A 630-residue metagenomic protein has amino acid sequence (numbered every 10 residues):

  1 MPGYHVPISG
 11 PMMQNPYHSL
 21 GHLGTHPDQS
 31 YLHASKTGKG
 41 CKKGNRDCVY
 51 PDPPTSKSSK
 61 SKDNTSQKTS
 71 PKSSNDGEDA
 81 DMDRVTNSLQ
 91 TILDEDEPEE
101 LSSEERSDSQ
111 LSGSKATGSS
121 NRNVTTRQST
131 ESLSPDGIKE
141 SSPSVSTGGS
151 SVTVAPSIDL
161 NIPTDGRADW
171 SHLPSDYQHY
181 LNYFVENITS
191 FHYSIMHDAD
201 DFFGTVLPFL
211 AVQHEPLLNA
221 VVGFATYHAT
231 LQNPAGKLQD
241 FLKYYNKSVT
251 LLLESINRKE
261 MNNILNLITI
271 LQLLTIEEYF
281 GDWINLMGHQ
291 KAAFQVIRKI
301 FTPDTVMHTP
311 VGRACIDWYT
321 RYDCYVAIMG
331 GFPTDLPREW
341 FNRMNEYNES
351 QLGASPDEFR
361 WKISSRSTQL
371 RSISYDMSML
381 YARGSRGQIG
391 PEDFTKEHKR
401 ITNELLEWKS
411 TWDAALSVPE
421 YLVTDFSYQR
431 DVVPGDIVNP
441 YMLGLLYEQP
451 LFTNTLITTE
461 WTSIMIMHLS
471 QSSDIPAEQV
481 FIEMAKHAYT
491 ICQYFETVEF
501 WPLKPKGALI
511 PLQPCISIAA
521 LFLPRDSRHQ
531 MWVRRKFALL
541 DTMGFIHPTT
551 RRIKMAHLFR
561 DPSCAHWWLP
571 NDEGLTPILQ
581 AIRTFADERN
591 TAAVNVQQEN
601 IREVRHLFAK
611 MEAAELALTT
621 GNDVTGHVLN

Functional and structural regions predicted by a protein language model:
P2-M261, I284-N630: Intrinsically disordered, low-complexity activation-like regions
I270-E277, I516-A519: Short glycine-rich or small-residue beta-strand-to-loop segments that form or flank ligand, phosphate, metal/Fe-S
F280: The substrate-binding groove and active-site-proximal loops of carbohydrate-active enzymes, especially glycoside
